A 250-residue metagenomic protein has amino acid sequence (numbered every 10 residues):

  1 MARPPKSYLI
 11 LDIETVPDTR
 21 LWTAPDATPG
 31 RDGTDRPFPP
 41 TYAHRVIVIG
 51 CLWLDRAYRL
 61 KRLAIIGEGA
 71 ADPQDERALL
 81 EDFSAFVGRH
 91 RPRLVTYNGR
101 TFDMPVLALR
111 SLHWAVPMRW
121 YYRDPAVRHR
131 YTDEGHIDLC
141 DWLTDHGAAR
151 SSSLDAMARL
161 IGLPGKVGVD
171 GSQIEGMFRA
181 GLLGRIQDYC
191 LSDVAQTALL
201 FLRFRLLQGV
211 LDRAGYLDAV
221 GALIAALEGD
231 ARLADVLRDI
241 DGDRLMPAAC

Functional and structural regions predicted by a protein language model:
M1-C250: DEDD superfamily 3′-5′ metal-dependent exonuclease/proofreading module
